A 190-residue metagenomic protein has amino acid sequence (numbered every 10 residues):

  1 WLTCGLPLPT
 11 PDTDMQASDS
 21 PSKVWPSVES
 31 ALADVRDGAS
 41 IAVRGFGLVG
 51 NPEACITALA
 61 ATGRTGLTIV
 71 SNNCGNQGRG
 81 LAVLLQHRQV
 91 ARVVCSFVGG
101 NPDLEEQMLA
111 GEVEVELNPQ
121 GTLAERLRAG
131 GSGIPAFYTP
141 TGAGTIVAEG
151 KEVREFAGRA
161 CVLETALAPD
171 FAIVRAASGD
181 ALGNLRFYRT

Functional and structural regions predicted by a protein language model:
D12-D14: Intrinsic-disorder-associated, low-complexity terminal segments enriched in Asp/Asn/His/Tyr and depleted of Lys/Arg
Q16-T190: Conserved alpha/beta enzyme-core scaffold
